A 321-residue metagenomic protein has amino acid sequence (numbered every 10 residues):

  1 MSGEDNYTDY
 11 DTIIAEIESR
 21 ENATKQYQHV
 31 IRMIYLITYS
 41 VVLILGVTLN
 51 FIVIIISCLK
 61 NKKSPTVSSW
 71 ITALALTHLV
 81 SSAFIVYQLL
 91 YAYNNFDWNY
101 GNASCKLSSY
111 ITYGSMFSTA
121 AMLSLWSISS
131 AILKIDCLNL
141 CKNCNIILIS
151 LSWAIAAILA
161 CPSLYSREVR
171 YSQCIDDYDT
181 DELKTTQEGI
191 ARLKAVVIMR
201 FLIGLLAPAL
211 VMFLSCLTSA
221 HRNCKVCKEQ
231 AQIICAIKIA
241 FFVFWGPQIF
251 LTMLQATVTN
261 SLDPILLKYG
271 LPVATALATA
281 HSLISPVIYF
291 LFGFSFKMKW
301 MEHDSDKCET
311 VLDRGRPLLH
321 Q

Functional and structural regions predicted by a protein language model:
M1-A23, L138, N145, F294-Q321: Intrinsically disordered regulatory tails of 7TM GPCRs
M1-I52, Y178-E182, Q187-G189, V196-V197 (+1 more regions): Extracellular N-terminal segment of 7TM GPCRs
E21-A23, N95-G114, C141-L148, I158-L206 (+1 more regions): Loop architecture of class A 7-transmembrane GPCRs
Q28-S40, T66-W126: Extracellular TM2-ECL1-early TM3 structural module of rhodopsin-like
V42-L43, A73-I85, Y113, L148-A160 (+3 more regions): Alpha-helical transmembrane segments of multi-pass membrane proteins
G114-S150: Class A GPCR helix-loop hinge within the 7TM core
D177-L205, A209-V211, L217-T252: Intracellular effector-coupling site of seven-transmembrane GPCRs, centered on the ICL3-to-TM6 transition
V243-M253, G270-Q321: Seventh transmembrane helix
